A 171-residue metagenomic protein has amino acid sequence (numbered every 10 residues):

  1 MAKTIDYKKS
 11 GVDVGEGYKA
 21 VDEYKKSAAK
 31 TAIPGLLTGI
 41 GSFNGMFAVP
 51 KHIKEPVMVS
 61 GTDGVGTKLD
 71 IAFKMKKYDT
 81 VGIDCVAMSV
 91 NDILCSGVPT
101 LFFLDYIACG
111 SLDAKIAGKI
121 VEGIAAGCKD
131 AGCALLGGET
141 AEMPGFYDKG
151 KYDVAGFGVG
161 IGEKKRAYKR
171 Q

Functional and structural regions predicted by a protein language model:
M1-A2, M46: Polar low-complexity intrinsically disordered regions
A2-G35: N-terminal amphipathic/basic leader segments beginning at the initiator methionine
K26-Q171: Glycine-rich phosphate/pyrophosphate-binding loop regions near the starts of catalytic domains
